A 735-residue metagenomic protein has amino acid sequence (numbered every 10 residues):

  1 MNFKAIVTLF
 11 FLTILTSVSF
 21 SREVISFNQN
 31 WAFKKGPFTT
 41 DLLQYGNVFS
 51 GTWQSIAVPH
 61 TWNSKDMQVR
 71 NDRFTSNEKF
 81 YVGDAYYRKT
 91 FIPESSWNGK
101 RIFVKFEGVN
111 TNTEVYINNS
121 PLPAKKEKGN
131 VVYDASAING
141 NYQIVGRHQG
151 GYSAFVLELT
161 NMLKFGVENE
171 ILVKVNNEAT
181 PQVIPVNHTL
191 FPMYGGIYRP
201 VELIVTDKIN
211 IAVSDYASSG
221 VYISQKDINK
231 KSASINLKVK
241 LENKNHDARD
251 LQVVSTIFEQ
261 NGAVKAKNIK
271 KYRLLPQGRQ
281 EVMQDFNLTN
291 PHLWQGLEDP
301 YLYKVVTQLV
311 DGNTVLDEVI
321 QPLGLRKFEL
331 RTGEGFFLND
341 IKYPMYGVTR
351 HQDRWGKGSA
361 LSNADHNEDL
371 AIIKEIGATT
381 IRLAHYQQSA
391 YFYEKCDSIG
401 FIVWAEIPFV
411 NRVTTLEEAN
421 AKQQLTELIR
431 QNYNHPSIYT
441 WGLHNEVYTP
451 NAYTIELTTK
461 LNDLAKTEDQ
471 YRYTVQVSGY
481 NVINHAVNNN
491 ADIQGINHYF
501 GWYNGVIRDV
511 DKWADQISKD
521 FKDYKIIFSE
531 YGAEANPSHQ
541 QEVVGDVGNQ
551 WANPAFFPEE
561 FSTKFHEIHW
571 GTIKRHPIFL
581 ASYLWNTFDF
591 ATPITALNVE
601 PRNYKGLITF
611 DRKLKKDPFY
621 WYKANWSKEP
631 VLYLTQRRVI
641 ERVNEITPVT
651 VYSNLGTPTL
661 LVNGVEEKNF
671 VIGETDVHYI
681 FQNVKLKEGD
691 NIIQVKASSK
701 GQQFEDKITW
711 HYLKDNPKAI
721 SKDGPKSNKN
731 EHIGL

Functional and structural regions predicted by a protein language model:
T8-T16: Bacterial N-terminal signal peptides
S19-S21: Boundary at the C-terminal end of the N-terminal hydrophobic targeting segment
I25, Q29, K34-F38, K65 (+10 more regions): Accessory beta-strand-rich segments of carbohydrate-active enzymes
Y45, S55-N71, N141, G146-H148 (+7 more regions): Extended substrate-binding grooves/exosites of carbohydrate-active enzymes
I117, K230-R273, V282, T647-N669 (+1 more regions): Beta-strand-rich binding/interaction modules
L157-L163, Q284-P300, F681-V684: Signal that preferentially marks extracellular ectodomain short beta-strand elements of beta-sandwich modules
Q225-A233, V639-E645: Short, solvent-exposed loop/linker segments at the N-terminal edge of repeated beta-sheet extracellular domains
D299-V310: Internal, hydrophobic beta-strand segments that form the core of beta-sheet-rich folds
